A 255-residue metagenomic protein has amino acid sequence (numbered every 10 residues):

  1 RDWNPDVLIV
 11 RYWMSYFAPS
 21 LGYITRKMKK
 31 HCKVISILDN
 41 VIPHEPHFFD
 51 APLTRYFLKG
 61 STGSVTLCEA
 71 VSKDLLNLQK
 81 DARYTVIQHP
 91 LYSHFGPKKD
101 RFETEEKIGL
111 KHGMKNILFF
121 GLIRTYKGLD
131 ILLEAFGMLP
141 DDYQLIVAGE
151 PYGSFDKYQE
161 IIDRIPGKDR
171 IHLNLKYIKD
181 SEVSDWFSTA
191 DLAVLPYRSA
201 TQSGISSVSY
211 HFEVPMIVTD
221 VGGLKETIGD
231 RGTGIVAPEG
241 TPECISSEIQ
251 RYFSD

Functional and structural regions predicted by a protein language model:
H47-F48, L76-N77, P90-I108, G113-M114 (+2 more regions): Acidic anion/phosphate-binding donor-loop and adjacent secondary structure in glycosyltransferase catalytic cores
K59-K98: Donor nucleotide-sugar binding/catalytic pocket of nucleotide-sugar-dependent glycosyltransferases
L110-K127, L133-G137, I146: Conserved donor-binding/catalytic core segment of Leloir-type glycosyltransferases
F120, Q144-Q159, K176: Glycosyltransferase donor-sugar binding loop
Y158-S184: Nucleotide-activated donor-binding/catalytic signature segment of Leloir-type glycosyltransferases, i.e., the conserved
D185-Q202, H211-V214: Acidic donor-binding loop of glycosyltransferase active sites
P215-V218, I228: Short hydrophobic beta-strand element within catalytic cores of glycosyltransferases and related nucleotide-activated
D230-P242, I249-D255: Conserved acidic donor-binding segment of nucleotide-sugar-dependent glycosyltransferases
